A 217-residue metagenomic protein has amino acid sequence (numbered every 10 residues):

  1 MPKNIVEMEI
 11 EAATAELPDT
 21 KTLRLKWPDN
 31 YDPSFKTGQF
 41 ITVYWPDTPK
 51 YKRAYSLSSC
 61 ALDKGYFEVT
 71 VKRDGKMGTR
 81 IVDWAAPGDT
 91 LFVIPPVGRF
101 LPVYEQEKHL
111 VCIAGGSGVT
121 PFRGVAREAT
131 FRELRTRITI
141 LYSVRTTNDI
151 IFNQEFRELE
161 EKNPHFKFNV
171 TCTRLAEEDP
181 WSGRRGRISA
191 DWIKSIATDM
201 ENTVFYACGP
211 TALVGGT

Functional and structural regions predicted by a protein language model:
P2-D89, V144-T146, C172-R174: Ferredoxin-reductase
P2-E7, K64, G78, L141 (+1 more regions): Reductase modules of NAD(P)H-dependent flavoproteins
G38, G118, P210: Short, conserved phosphate/pyrophosphate- and ester-handling motifs at nucleotide-, phospho-/glycolipid
P95-E107: A short, basic/flexible loop-to-alpha-helix module at the beginning of a structural domain
E107, F131-R137: Conserved S-adenosyl-L-methionine
H109-V111, T139, V204: Structural motif
P121-F131: Histidine-anchored nucleotide/phosphate-binding helix
